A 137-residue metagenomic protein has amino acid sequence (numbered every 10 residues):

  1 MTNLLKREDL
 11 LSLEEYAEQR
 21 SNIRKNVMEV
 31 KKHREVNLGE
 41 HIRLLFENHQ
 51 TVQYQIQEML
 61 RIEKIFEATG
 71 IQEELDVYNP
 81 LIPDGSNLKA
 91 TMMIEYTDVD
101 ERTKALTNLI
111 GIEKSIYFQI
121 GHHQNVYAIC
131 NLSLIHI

Functional and structural regions predicted by a protein language model:
M1-E29: Short, extreme N-terminal leader segments that mark the start of a protein/domain
E15, K31-H41, T51, K64 (+1 more regions): Catalytic core of tubulin tyrosine ligase-like
G39, R43-L45, M59-L60, I120: Amphipathic alpha-helical packing elements
I42-N48, M93-Y96: Extended catalytic/binding region for NAD+/ADP-ribose chemistry, centered on the ART fold
F46-K89: A glycine-rich, hydrophobic loop/mini-helix early in the fold
I65-I71, K114-Y127: Long, charge-dense
N87-G111, I116-F118: Mid-length scaffold segments of soluble, non-membrane domains
I135-I137: Conserved small/polar residues in nucleotide/adenosyl-binding loops
